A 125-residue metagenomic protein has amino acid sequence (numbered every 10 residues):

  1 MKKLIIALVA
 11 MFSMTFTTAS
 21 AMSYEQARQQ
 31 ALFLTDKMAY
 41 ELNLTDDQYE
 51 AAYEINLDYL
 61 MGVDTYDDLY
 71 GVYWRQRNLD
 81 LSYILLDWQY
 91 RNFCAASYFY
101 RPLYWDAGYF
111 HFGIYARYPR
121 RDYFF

Functional and structural regions predicted by a protein language model:
M1-Q26: Bacterial Sec-dependent N-terminal signal peptides
E25, Q29-D36, Y40, D46-F125: Low-complexity segments
